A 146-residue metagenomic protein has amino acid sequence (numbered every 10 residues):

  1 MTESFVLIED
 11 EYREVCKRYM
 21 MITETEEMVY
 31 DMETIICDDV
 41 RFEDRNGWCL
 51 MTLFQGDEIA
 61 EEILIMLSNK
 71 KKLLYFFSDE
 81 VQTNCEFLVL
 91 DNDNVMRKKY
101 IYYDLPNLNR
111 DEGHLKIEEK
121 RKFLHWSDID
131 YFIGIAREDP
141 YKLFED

Functional and structural regions predicted by a protein language model:
M1-E24: Short, extreme N-terminal segment that most often corresponds to the first beta-strand
K17-T34, L73-Y75: Short secondary-structure junctions
E33-D146: Charged interaction segments
